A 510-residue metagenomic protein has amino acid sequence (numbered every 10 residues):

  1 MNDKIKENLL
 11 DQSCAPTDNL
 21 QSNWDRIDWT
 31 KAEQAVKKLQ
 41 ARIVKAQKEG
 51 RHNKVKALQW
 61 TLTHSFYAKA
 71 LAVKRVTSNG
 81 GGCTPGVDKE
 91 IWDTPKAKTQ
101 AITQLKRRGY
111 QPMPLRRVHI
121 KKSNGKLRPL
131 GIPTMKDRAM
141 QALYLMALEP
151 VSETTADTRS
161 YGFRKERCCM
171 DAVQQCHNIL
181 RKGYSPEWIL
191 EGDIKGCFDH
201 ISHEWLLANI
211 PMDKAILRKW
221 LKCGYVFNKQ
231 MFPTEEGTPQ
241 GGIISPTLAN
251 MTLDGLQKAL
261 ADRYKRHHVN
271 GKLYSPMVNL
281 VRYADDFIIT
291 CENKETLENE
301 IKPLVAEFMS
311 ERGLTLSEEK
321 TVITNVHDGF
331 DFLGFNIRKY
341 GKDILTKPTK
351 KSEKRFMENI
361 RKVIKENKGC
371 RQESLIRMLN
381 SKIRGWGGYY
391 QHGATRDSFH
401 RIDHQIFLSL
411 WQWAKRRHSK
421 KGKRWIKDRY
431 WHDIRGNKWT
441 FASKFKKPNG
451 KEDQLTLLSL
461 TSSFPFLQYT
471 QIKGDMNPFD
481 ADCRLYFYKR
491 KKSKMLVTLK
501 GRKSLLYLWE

Functional and structural regions predicted by a protein language model:
M1-N2, V363-R424: Right-hand nucleic-acid polymerase module
M1-T30, Q34, V269-K272, D475 (+1 more regions): Intrinsically disordered, low-complexity and often Lys/Arg-enriched segments
Q21-G81, M146-G162: Charged boundary/loop elements
V55-L127: Phosphate/adenylate-binding "loop-and-lid" substructures adjacent to NTP/NAD/dNTP-binding pockets in NTP-dependent
Q104, R108, T155-R159, R164-R167 (+1 more regions): Conserved polymerase palm-domain catalytic core
K222, R312-R377, S381-W386: A conserved non-catalytic segment of reverse transcriptases and RNA-directed RNA polymerases corresponding to the late
I406-S409, A414-W509: Extended C-terminal regions of large enzymes
